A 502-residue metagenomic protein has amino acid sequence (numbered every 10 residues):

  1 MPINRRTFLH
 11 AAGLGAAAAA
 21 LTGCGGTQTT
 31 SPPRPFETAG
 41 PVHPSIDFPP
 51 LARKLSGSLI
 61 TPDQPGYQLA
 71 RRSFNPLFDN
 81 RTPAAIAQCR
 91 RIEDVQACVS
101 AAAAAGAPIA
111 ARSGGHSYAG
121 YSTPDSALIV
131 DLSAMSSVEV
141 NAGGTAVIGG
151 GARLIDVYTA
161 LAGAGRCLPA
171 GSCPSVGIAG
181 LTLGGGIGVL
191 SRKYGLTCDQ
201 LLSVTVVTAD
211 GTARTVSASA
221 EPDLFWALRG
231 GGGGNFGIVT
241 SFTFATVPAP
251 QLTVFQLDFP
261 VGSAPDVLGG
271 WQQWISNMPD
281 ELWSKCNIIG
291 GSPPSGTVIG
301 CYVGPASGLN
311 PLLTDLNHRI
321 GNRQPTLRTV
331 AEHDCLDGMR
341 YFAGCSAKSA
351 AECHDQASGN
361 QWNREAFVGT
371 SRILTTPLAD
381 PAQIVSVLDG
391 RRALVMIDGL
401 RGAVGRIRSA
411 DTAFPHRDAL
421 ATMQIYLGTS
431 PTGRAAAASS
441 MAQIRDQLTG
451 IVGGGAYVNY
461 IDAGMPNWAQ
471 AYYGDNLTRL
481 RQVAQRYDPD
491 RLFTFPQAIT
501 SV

Functional and structural regions predicted by a protein language model:
P2-V502: Soluble FAD-dependent oxygen oxidases
